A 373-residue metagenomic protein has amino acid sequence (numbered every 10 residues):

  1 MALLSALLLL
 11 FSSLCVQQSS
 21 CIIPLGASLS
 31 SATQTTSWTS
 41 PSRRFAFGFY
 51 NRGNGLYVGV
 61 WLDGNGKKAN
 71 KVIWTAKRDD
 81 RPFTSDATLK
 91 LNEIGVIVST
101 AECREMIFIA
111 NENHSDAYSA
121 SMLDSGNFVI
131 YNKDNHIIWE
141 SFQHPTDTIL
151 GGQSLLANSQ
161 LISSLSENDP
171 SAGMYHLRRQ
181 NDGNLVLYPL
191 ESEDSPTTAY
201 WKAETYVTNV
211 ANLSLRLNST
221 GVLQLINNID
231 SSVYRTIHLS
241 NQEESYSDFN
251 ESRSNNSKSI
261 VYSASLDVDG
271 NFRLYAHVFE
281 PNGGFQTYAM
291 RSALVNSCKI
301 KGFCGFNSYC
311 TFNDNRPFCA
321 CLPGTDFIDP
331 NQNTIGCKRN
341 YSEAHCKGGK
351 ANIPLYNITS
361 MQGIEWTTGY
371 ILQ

Functional and structural regions predicted by a protein language model:
A2-Q373: Beta-rich ligand-binding surfaces for carbohydrates and other polyanions
